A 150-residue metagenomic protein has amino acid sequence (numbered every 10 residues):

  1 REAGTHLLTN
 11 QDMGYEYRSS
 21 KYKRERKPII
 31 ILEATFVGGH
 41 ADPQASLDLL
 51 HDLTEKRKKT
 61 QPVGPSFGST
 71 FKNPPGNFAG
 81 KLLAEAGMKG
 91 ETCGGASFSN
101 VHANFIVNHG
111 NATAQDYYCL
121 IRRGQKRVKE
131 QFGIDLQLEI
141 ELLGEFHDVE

Functional and structural regions predicted by a protein language model:
E2-C119, K126, Q131, D135-E150: Phosphate/pyrophosphate- and phosphate-bearing ligand-binding catalytic cores of soluble enzymes
